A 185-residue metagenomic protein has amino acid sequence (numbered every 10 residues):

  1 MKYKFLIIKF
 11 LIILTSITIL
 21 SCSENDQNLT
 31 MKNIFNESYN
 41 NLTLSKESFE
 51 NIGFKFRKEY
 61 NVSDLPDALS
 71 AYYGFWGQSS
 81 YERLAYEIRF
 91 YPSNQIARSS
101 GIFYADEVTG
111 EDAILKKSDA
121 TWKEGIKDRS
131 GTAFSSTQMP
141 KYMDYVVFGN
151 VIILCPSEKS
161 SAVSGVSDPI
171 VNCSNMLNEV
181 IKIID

Functional and structural regions predicted by a protein language model:
M1-F5: Positively charged n-region of N-terminal signal peptides that target proteins for export
I7-T15: Sec-dependent signal peptide hydrophobic core
L14, Y104-A105, V180: Alpha-helix boundary/capping residues
T15-S16, L84: Residue-level detector of alpha-helix boundary/anchor positions
T18-S21: C-terminal motif of bacterial Sec signal peptides marking the signal peptidase cleavage site
S23-S80, S161-D185: N-terminal "mature-domain start" segment
N28-M31, D119-D185: A short, solvent-exposed beta-edge/loop patch
L44, S48-Q138: Short, solvent-exposed recognition patches
